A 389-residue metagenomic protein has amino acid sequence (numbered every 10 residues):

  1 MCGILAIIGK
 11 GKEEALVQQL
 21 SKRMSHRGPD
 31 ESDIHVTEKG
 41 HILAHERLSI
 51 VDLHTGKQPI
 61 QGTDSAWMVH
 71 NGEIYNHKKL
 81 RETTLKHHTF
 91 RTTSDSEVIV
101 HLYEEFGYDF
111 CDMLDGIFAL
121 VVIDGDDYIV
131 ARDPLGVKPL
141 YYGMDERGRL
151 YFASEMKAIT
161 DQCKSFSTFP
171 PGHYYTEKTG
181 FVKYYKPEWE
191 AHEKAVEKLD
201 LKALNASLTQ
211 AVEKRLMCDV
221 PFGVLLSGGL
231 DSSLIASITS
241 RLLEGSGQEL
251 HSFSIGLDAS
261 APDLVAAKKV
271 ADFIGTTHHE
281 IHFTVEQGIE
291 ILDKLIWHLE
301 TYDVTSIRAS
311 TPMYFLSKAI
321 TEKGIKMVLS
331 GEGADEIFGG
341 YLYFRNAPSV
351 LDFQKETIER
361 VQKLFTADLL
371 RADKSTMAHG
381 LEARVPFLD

Functional and structural regions predicted by a protein language model:
M1-T301: Cysteine-centered catalytic environments shared across enzyme families
M68, L329-S330: Short aromatic-hydrophobic micro-motifs that form the base-stacking/packing surface for donor nucleotide recognition
F110, V212, L295-M327, G333-L388: Conserved glycine-rich, hydrophobic/aromatic-active-site segments that form phosphate/pyrophosphate or metal-binding
S252, V328-L329: Short beta-strand "acidic-cap" motif of Rossmann-like dinucleotide-binding folds
